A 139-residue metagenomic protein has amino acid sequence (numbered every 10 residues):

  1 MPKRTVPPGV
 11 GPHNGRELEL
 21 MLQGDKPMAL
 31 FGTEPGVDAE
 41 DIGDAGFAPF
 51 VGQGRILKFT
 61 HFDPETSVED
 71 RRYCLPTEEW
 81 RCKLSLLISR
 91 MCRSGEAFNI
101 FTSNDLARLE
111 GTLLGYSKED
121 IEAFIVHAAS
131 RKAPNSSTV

Functional and structural regions predicted by a protein language model:
M1-F98, L109, K118-V139: A conserved ligand/cofactor-binding region detector
N104-G111: An amphipathic, hydrophobic-aromatic interaction surface with interspersed Lys/Arg that forms lipid/phosphate-bearing
